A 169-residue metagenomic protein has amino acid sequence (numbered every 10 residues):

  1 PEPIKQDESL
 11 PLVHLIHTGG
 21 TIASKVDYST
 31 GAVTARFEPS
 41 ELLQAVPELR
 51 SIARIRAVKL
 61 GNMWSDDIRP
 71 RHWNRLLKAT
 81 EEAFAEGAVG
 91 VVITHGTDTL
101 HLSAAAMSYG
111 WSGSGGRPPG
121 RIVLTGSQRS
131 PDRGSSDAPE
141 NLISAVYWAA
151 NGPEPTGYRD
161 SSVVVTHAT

Functional and structural regions predicted by a protein language model:
P1-T169: Active-site histidine-anchored catalytic micro-motif
